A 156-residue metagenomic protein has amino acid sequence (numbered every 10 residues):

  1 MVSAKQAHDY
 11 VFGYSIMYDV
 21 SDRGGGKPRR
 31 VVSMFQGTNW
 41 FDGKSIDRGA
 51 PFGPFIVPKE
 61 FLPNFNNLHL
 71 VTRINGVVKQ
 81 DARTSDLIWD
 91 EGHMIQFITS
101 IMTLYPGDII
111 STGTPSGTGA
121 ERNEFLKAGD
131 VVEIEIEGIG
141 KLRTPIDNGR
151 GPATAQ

Functional and structural regions predicted by a protein language model:
M1-S3, D22-G25: Short, well-ordered, mixed-charge alpha-helical segments that flank or form enzyme active sites
S3-A4, E60: Intrinsic-disorder/low-complexity, polar/charged segments
A4-Y14: N-terminal accessory regions of nucleic-acid-interacting proteins
R23-Q156: Catalytic-pocket segment enriched in acidic/His residues
